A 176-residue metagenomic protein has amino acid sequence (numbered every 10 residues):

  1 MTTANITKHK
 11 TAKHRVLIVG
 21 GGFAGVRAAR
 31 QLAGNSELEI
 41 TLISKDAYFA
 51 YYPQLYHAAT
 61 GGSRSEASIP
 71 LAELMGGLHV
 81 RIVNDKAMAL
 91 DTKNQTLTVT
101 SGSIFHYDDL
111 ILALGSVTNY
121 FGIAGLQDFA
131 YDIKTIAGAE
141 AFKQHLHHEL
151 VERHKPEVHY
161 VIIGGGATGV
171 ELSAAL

Functional and structural regions predicted by a protein language model:
M1-K13, H79-V161: FAD-binding core/adjacent interface of flavoenzyme oxidoreductases
T2-R81, Y160-V161, V170-L176: Beta1-alpha1 glycine-rich phosphate/pyrophosphate-binding loop at the start of Rossmann-like nucleotide-binding domains
